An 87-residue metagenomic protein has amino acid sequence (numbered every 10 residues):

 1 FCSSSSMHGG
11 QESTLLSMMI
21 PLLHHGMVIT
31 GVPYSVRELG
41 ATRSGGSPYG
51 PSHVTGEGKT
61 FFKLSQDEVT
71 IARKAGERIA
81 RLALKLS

Functional and structural regions predicted by a protein language model:
F1-T42: Helix-loop-strand module that forms the ligand-binding subsite of alpha/beta enzymes
G31-S87: Glycine-rich phosphate/pyrophosphate-binding loop and the adjoining helix
